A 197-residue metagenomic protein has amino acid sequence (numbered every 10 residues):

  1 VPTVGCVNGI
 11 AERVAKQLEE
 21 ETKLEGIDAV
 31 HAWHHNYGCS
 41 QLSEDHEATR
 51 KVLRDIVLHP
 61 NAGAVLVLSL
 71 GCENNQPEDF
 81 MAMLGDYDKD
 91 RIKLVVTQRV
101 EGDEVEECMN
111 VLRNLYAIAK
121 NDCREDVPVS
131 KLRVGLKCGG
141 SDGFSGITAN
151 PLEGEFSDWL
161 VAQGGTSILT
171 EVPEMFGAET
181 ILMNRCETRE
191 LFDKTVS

Functional and structural regions predicted by a protein language model:
V1-S197: Metallocofactor- and cofactor-centric catalytic cores in central/energy metabolism, strongly enriched
